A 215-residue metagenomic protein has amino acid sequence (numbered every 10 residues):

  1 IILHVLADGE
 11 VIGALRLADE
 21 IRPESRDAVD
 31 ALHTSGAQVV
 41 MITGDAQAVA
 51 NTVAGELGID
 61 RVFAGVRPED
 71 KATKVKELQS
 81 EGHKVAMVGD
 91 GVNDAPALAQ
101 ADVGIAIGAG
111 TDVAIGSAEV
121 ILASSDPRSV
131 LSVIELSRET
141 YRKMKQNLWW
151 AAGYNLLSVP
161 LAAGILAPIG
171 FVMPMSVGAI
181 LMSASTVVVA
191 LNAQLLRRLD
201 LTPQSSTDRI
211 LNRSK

Functional and structural regions predicted by a protein language model:
H4-Q146, S214: Conserved ATP-binding TGD loop and adjacent catalytic N/P-domain core of P-type ATPases
A118, A123-K215: Membrane-embedded transport module
